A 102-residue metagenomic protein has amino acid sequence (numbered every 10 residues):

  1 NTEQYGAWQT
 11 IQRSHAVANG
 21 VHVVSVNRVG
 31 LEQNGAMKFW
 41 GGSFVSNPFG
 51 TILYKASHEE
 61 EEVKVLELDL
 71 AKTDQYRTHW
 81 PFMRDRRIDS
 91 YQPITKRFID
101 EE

Functional and structural regions predicted by a protein language model:
N1-V63: CN hydrolase (nitrilase-like) catalytic-core segments centered on the catalytic cysteine and neighboring Lys/Glu
G35-A36, K64, H79, R87: Glycine-rich, flexible loop/turn motifs
E60-T78: A short, polar/charged loop-to-alpha-helix boundary motif
T73-E102: Cysteine/selenocysteine-centered motifs that mediate thiol-based redox chemistry or coordinate metal-sulfur cofactors
